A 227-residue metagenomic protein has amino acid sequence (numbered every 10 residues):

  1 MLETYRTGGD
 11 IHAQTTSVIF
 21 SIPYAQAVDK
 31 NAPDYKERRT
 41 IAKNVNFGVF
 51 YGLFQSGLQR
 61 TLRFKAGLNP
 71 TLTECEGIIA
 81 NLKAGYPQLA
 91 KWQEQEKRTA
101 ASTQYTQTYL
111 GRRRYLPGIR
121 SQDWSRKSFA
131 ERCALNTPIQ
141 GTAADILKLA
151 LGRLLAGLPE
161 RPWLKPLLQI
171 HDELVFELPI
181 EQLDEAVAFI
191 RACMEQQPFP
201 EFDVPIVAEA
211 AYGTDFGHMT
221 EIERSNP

Functional and structural regions predicted by a protein language model:
M1-P227: Conserved catalytic core of nucleotide polymerization and phosphodiester-bond processing enzymes
